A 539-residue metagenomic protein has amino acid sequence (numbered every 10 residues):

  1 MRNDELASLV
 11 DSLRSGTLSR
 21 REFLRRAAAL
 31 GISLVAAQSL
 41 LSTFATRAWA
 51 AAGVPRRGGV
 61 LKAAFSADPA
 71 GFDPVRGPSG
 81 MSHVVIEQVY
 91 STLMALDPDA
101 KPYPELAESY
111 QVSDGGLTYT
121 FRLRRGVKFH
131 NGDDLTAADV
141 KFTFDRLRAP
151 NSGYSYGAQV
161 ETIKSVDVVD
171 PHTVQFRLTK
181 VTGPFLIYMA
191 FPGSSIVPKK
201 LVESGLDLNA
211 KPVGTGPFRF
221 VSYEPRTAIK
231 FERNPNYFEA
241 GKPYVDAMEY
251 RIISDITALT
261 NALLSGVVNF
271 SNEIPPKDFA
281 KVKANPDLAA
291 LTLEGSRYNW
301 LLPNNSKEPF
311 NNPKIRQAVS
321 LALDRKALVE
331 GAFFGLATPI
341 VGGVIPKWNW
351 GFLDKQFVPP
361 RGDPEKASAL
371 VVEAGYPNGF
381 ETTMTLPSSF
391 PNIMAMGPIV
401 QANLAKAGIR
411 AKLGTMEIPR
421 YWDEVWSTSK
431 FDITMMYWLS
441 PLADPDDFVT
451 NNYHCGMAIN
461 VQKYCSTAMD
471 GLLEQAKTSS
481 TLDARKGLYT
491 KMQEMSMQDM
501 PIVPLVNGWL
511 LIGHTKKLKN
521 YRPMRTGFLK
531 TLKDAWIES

Functional and structural regions predicted by a protein language model:
M1-E22, A45-R47: N-terminal secretory signal peptides
A64-D114, D145, V213: N-terminal lobe/hinge region of extracytoplasmic solute-binding protein
D97-K101, V181, I187-P243, A247-E249 (+4 more regions): Gly/Pro-rich hinge or "lid" segments in bacterial periplasmic/extracellular proteins
R122, Y156-K200, S222: Surface-exposed binding/hinge segments that line and control ligand-binding clefts or catalytic entry sites
F218, P339-E373, F390-A395: Structural transition elements
P235-K281, T292, Q401, R410-K412: Ligand-site clamp/hinge motif
K314, K406, R410-W422, S427 (+2 more regions): Extracytoplasmic/peripheral linker and loop segments enriched in polar/acidic and small residues with frequent Thr/Pro
I512-S539: Long beta-strand-rich cores associated with HINT superfamily self-processing modules
